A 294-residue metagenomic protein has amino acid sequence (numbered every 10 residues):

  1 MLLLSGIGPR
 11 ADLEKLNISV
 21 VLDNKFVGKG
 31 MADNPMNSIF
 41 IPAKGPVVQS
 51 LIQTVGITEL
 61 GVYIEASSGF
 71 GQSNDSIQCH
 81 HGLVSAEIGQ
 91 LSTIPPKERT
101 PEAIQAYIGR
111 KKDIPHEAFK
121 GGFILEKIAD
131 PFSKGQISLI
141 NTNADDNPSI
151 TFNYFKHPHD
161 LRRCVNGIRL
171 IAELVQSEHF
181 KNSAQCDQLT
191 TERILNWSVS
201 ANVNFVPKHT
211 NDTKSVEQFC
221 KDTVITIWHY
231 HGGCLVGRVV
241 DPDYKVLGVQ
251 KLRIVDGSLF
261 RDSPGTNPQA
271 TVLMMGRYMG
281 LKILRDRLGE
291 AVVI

Functional and structural regions predicted by a protein language model:
L2-A129, N141, P158, R162 (+5 more regions): Mid-to-C-terminal "cap/lid" subdomains and adjacent gly/pro-rich loops that border and regulate access to redox
E126-S138, C234-R253: FAD-binding beta-loop-beta segment adjacent to the flavin cofactor pocket
N141-N143, G257-S258: Short, small-residue-rich loop/turn micro-motifs
N147-P148: Glycine- and Gly-Pro-enriched alpha-helical subdomains that act as flexible, kink-prone "lid/hinge" or packing modules
F155-R163, G265-A270: Conserved, non-catalytic sequence blocks in retroelement Pol enzymes and Pol-derived host proteins
G248-P264: Short FAD-binding loop at a beta-strand-to-alpha-helix junction that anchors the flavin cofactor in diverse
D262-L281: A conserved FAD-binding loop/helix module that cradles the flavin
